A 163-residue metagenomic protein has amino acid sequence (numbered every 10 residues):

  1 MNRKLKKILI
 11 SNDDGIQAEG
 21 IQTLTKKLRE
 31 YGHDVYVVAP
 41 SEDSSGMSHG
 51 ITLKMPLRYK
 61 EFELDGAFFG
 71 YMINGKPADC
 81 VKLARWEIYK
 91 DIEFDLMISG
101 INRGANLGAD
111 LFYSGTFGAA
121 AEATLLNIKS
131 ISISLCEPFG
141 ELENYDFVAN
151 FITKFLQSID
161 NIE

Functional and structural regions predicted by a protein language model:
N2-S11, A18, Q22-E87, D91-E93: A cross-family phosphate/adenosyl-ligand binding-site feature
S11, V38-P40, S99-N102, I133-S134: Short beta-strand segments
Y31, I88-D91, G104, F155-I162: Change "in soluble alpha/beta enzymes" to "in soluble alpha/beta proteins
A84-D91, A120-K129: Alpha-helix C-terminal capping segments
L96: Short, Asp-centered acidic motifs that coordinate Mg2+ and/or phosphate in catalytic or ligand-binding sites
A105-S114: Glycine/threonine-rich flexible loop motifs
T116, L125-E163: Glycine-rich, Lys/Arg-enriched anion-binding loops that position phosphate/diphosphate groups for phosphoryl
